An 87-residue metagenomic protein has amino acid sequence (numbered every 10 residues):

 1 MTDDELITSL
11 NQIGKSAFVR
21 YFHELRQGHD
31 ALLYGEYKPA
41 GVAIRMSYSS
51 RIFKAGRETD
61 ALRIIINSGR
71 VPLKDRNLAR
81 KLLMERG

Functional and structural regions predicted by a protein language model:
M1, S9-S16, Y37-A40, K74: Alpha-helix boundary/N-cap detector
E5-H29: Short, amphipathic alpha-helical "recognition" segments used to contact nucleic acids or chromatin
I13-A17, L25, F53, G69-L73 (+1 more regions): Short, flexible helical or helix-coil boundary motifs
K15-H23, E36, M46-S50: Polyanion-binding interface signature
A31-I44: Short, basic interhelical loop/turn and adjoining N-cap of the next helix at nucleic-acid- or acidic-partner-contacting
A43-R51, A79-G87: TPR/TPR-like alpha-solenoid helical repeat scaffolds
S49-D60: Short, basic alpha-helical nucleic acid-contact segments in DNA-binding proteins and DNA transaction factors
E58-R86: Intrinsically disordered, low-complexity basic tails/linkers immediately adjacent to helix-turn-helix/homeobox/MYB/SANT
